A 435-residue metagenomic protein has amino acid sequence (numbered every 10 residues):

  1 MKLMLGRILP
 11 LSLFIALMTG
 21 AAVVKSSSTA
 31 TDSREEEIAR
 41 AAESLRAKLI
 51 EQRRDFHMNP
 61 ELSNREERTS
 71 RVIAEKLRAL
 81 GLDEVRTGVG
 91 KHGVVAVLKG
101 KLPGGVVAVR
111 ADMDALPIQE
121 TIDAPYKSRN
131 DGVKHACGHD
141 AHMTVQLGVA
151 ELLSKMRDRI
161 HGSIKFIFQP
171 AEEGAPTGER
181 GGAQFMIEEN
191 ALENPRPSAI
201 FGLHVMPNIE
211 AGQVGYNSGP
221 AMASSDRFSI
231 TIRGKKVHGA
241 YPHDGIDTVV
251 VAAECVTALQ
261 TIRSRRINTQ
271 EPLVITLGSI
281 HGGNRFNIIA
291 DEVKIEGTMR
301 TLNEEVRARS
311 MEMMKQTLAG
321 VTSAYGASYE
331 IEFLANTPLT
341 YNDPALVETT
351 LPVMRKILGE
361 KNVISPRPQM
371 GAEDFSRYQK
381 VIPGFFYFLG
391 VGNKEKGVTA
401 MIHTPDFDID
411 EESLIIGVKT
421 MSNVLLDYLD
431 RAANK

Functional and structural regions predicted by a protein language model:
L9-G20: Bacterial N-terminal signal peptides
M18-S33: Bacterial Sec-dependent signal peptides at the C-terminal "C-region" and cleavage site
T29, A253-K435: Metal-dependent amide/peptide-bond hydrolase catalytic core, centered on the "pita-bread" metallohydrolase fold
T31-H135, T144-H161: Acidic/His- and Gly-rich active-site-bordering loop/insert found across diverse amide/peptide-bond hydrolases
A42-L49, R53, H57-P60, L77 (+12 more regions): Sec/Tat-exported extracytoplasmic proteins
F56, A96, V109, H139 (+8 more regions): Divalent metal-coordination and catalytic microenvironments
A124-K134, D140-A141, D158-S279, N284-I288 (+1 more regions): Histidine/acidic-residue-rich, glycine-tolerant segments that coordinate divalent metal ions
